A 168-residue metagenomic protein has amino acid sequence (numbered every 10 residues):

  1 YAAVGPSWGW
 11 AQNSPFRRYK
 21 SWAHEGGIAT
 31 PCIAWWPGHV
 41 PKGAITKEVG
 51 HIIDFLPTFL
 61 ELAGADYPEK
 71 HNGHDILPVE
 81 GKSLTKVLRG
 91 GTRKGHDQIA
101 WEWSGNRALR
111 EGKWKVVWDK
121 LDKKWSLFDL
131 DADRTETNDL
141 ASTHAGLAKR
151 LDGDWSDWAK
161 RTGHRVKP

Functional and structural regions predicted by a protein language model:
Y1-I28, H39-E48, I53-L130, W158-K167: C-terminal cap/loop subdomain of S1 sulfatases and analogous C-terminal strand-loop tails that border
C32-A34: Short glycine- and hydrophobic/aromatic-rich loop-to-beta-strand nucleating segment in the catalytic cores
G38-H39, E136: Short, well-ordered alpha-helical scaffold segment located in the soluble/lumenal catalytic or ligand-binding core
L56, T137, W155: Generic structural marker for isolated residues within well-ordered, non-membrane alpha-helices of soluble domains
L127-L130, L140, L151: Generic leucine side-chain signal with a strong bias for well-ordered alpha-helical environments
D133: Intrinsically disordered, low-complexity polar regions and short flexible loop motifs
N138-G146: Active-site-proximal N-terminal segment of extracellular/periplasmic enzymes that hydrolyze or transfer
